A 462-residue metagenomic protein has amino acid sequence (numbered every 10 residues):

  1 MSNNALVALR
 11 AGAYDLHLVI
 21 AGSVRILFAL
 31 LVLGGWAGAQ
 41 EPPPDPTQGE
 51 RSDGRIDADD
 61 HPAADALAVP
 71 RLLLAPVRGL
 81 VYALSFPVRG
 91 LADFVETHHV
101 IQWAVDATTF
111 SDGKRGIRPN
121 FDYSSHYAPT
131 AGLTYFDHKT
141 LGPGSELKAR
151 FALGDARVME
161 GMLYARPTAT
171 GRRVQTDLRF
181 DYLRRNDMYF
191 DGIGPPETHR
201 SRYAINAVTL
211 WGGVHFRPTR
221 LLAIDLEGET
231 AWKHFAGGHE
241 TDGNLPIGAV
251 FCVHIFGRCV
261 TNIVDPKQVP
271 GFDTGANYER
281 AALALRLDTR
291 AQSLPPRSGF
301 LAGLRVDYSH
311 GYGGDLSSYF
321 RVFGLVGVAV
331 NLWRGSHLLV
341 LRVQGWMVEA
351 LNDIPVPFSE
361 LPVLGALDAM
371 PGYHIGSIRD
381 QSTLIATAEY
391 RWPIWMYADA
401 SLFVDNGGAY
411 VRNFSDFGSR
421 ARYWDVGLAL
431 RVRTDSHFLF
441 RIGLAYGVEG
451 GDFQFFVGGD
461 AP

Functional and structural regions predicted by a protein language model:
Y14-D15: Short, positively charged and aromatic/hydrophobic N-terminal segments
S23-G35: Bacterial N-terminal signal peptides
G38-R118, C252, P270-D273: N-terminal targeting leaders of membrane proteins
L80, K139-L141, D155, P167-G171 (+6 more regions): Outer-membrane beta-barrel strand-turn architecture
T97, K114-P119, F136, P246-N406 (+2 more regions): C-terminal outer-membrane beta-barrel translocator/porin domains of Gram-negative envelope proteins and their
T109-A282, V363-L364, G376-Q381, F438-F440 (+1 more regions): Gram-negative/organellar outer-membrane beta-barrel architecture
Y123, V411-R422: Small/polar, glycine/serine/threonine/aspartate-rich low-complexity segments that form flexible
T387-E389, S415, D425-L430: Short glycine-rich, acidic/polar surface loops and turns
